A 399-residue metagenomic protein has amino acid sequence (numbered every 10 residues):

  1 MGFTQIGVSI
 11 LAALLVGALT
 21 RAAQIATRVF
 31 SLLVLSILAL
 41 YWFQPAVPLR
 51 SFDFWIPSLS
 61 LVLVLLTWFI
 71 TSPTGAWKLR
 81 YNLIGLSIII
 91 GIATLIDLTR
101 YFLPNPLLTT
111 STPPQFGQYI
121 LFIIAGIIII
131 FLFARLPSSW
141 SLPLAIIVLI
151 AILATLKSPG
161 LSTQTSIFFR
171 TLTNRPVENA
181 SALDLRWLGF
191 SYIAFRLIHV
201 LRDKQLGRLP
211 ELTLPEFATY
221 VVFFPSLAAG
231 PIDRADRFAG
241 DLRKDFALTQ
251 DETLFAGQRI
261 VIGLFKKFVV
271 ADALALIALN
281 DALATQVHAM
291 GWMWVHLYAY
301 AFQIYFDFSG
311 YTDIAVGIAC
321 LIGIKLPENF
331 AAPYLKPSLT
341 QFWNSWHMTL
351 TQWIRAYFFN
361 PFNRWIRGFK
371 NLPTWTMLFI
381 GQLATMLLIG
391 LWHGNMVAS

Functional and structural regions predicted by a protein language model:
M1-S399: Membrane-embedded transmembrane alpha-helical bundles that form the catalytic cores of multi-pass lipid-modifying
